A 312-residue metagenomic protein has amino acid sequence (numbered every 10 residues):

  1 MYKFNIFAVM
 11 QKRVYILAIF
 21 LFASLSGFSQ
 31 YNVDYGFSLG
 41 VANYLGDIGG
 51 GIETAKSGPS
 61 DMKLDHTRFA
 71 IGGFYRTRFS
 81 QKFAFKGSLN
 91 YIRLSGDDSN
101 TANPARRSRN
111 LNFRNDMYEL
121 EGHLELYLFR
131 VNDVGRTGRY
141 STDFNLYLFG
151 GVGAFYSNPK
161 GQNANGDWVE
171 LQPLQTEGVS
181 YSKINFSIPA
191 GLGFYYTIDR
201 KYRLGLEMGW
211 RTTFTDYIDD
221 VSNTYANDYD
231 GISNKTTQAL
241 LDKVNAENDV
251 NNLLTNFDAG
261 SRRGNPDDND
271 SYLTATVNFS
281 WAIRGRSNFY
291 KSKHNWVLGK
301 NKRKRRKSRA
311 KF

Functional and structural regions predicted by a protein language model:
Y31, D65-F69, D116-L120, T142-F144 (+2 more regions): Residues that define the transmembrane beta-barrel architecture of outer-membrane proteins
F37-V41, G73-T77, G122-L126, G150-A154 (+3 more regions): Residues on the lipid-exposed face of transmembrane beta-strands in outer-membrane beta-barrel proteins
A42-A70, F74: Surface-exposed strand-loop-strand hairpins of Gram-negative outer-membrane beta-barrel proteins
L45, K82-F85, V131-N132, K201-L204 (+1 more regions): Repeated loop/turn-to-beta-strand initiation elements of outer-membrane beta-barrel proteins
I52-S57, T101-R109, A164-E170, V221-Y229: Flexible, surface-exposed loop regions and adjacent strand-edge segments of Gram-negative outer-membrane beta-barrel
A55-D61, A105-F113, G135-R136, L174-S180 (+1 more regions): Extracellular loop and loop/strand-boundary signature of outer-membrane beta-barrel proteins
T77, Q81-F83, S88-A164: Gram-negative (and chloroplast) outer-membrane scaffold detector with strong preference for beta-barrel transmembrane
D199-F312: Predominantly the C-terminal beta-signal and adjacent terminal strand-loop region of outer-membrane beta-barrel
